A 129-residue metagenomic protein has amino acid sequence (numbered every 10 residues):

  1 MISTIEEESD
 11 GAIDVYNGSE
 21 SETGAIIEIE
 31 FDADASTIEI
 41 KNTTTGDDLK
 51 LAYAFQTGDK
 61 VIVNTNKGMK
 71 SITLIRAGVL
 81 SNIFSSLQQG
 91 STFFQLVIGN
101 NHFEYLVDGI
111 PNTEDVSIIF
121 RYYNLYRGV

Functional and structural regions predicted by a protein language model:
M1-V129: Intrinsically disordered, low-complexity segments enriched in serine, threonine, and glycine
